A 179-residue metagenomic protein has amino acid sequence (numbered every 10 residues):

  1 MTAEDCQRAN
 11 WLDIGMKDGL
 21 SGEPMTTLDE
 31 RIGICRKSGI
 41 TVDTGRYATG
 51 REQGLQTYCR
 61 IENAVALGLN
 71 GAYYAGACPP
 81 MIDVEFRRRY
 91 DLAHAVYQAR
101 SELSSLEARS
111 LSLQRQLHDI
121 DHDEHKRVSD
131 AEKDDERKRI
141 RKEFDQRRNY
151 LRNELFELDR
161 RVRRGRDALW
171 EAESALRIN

Functional and structural regions predicted by a protein language model:
M1-N179: Intrinsic-disorder/low-complexity detector
